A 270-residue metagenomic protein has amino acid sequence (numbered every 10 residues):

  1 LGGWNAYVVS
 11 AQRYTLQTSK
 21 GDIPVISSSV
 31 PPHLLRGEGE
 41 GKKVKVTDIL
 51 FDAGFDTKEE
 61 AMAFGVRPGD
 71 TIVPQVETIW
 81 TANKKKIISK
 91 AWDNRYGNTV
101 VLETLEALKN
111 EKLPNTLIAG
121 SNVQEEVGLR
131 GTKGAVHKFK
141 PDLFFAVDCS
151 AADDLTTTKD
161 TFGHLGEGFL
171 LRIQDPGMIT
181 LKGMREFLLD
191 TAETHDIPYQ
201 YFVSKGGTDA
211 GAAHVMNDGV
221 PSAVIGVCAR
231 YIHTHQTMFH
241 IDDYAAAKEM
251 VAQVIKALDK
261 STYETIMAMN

Functional and structural regions predicted by a protein language model:
L1-N270: N-terminal hydrophobic/helix-forming segments and targeting peptides
